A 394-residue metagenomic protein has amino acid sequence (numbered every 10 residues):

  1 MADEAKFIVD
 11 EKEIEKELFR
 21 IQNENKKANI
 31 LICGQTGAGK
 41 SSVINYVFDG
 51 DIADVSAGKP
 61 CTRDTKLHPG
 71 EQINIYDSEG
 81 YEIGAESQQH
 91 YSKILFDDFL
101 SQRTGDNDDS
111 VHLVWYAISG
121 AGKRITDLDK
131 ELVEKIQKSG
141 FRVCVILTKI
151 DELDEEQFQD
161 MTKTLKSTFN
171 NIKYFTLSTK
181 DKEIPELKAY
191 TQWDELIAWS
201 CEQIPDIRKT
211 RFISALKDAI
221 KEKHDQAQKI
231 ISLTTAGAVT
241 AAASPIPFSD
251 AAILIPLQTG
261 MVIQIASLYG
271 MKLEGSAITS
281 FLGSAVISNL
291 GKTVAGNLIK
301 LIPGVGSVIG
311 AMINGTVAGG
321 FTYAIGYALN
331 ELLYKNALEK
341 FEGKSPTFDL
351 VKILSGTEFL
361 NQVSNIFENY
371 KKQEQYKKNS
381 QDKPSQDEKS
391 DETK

Functional and structural regions predicted by a protein language model:
A2-I83, F321, Y327: Conserved G1/Walker A P-loop phosphate-binding module
E11, D151-T210: Canonical P-loop GTPase G-domain recognition
G50, E82-I83, R124, L153-D154 (+1 more regions): Catalytic P-loop NTPase motifs of RecA-like helicase/translocase cores
I73-F99: Conserved NTP-binding/hydrolysis module of P-loop NTPases
I94-I172: Conserved C-terminal guanine-recognition region of P-loop GTPase G domains, centered on the G4
R208-E222: Active-site helix-to-loop segments that bind/position phosphate- or nucleotide-bearing substrates and donors across
I230-L268, K272-A324: Membrane-inserting effector segments that mediate pore formation, membrane fusion, or transient membrane insertion
Y323-K394: Hydrophobic alpha-helical transmembrane segments of membrane transport and translocation systems, primarily multi-pass
